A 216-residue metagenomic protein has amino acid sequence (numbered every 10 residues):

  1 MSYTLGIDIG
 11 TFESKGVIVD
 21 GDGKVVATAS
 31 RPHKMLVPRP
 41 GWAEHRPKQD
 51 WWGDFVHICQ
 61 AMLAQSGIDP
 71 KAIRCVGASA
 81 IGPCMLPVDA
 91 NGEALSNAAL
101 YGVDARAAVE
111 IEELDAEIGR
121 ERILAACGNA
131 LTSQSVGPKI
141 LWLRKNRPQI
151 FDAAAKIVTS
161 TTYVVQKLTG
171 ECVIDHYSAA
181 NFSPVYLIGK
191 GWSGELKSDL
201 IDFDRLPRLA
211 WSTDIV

Functional and structural regions predicted by a protein language model:
M1-N97, A125, A153, F203 (+1 more regions): N-terminal glycine/serine-rich phosphate-binding loop of ATP-dependent small-molecule kinases, especially carbohydrate
I9-T11, D22, V88, I123-V216: Gly/Ser/Thr-rich active-site cleft segment
A27-S30, V109, S212-V216: Acidic-glycine-rich active-site phosphate/pyrophosphate-binding loop
E93-R106, N181: A charged helix-plus-loop insertion that forms the helical arch/lid used to bind and gate nucleic-acid substrates
G102-E117: Short alpha-helix plus adjacent loop in nuclease-associated cores
